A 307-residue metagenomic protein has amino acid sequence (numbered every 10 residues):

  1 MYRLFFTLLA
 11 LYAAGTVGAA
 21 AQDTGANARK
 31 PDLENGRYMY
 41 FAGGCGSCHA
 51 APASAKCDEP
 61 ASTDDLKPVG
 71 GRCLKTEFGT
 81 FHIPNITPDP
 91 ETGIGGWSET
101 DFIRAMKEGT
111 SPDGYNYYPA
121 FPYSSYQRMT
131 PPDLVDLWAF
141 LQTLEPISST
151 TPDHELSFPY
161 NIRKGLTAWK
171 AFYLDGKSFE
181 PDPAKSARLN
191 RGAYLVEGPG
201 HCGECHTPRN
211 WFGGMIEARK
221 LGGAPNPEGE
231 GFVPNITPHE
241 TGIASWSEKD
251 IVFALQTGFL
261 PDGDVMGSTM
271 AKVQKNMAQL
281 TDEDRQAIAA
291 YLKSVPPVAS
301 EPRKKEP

Functional and structural regions predicted by a protein language model:
F5-T16: Bacterial N-terminal signal peptides
A19-F41, A168-E197, E240: Electrostatic cytochrome c docking/interface patches
G36, A42-P52, D58, F102 (+6 more regions): The canonical Cys-X-X-Cys-His
Y40-G43, F81-I83, N116-Y118, G200 (+1 more regions): Extracytoplasmic
E59-T87, A139-K185, N190-R191, G214-H239: Cell-wall glycan
D65-I103, S124-L134, I216-L260, V273-Q286: Electron-transfer interface patches adjacent to heme c in soluble/periplasmic c-type cytochromes and di-/multiheme
I94, T100, R104-L189, A193-L195 (+2 more regions): Hydrophobic, ordered structural segments
G96-D101, S111-Y118, F212-G214, S247-D250 (+2 more regions): Extended intrinsically disordered, low-complexity coil regions enriched in Ser, Thr, Gly, Ala and often Pro
